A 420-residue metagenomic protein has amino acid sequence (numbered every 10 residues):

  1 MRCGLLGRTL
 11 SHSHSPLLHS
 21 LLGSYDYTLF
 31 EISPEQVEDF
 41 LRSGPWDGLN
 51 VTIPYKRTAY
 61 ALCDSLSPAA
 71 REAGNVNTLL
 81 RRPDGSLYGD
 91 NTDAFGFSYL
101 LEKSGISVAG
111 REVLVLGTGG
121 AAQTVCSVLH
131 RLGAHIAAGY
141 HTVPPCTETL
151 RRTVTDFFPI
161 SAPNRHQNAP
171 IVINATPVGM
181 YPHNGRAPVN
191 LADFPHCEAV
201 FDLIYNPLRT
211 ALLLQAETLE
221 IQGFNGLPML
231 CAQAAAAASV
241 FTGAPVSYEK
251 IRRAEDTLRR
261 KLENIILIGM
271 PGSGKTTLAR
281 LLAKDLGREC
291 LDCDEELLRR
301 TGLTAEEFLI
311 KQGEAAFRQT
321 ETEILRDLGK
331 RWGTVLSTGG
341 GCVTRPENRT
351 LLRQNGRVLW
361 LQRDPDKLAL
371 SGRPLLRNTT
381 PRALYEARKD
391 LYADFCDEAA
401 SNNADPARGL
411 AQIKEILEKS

Functional and structural regions predicted by a protein language model:
R2-S104, P207-R209, L213-Q215, L219-Q222 (+1 more regions): Phosphate/diphosphate ligand-binding glycine-rich loop within oxidoreductases
G7, N91-A94, L101, G110-H130 (+2 more regions): Glycine-rich adenosine-cofactor-binding loop
L132-R151, D294-E296, R300: NAD(P)-binding Rossmann-fold cofactor-contacting core
V154-G223, C342-N348: Rossmann-like adenosine-cofactor binding region
L203-E263, N402: Adenosine-phosphate binding glycine-rich loop
R252-R260, I265, L281, D285 (+1 more regions): NTP-dependent small-molecule kinase module
D292-V343, N348-R353: ATP-dependent small-molecule kinase phosphotransfer cores that center on conserved nucleotide phosphate-binding segments
Q354-L391, F395-E398: A glycine- and Lys/Arg-enriched "phosphate-lid" helix/loop adjacent to the NTP-binding pocket of small-molecule kinases
